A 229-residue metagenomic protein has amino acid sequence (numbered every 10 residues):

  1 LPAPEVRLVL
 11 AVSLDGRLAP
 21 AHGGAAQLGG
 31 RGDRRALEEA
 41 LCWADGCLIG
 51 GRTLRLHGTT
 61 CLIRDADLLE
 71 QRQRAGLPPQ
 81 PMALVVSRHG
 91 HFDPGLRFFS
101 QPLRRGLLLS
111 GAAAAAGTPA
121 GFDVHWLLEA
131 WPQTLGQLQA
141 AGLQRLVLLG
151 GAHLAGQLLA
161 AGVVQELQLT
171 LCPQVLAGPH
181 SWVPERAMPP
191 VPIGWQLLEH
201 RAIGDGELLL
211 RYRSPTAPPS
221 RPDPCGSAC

Functional and structural regions predicted by a protein language model:
L1-C229: Enzymes that bind and transform nitrogen-containing heteroaromatic metabolites
